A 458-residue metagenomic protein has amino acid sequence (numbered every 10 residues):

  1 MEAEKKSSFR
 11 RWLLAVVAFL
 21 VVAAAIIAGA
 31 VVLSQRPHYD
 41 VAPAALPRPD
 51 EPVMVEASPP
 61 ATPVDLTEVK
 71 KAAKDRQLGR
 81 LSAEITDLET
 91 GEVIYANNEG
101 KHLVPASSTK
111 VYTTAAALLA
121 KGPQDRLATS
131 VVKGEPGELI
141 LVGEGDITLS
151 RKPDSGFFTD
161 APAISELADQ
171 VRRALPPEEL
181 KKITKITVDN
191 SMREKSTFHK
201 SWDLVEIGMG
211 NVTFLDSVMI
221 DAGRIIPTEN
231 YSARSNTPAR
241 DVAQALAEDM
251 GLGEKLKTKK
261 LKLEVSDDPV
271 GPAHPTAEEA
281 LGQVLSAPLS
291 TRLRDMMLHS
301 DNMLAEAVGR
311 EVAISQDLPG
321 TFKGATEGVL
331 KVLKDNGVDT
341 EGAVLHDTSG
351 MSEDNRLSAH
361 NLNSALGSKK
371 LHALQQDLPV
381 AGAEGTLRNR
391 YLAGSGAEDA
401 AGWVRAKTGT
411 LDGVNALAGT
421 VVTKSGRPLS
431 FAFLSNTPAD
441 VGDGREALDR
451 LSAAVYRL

Functional and structural regions predicted by a protein language model:
E2-A42: Hydrophobic single-pass membrane-targeting/anchoring helices
R36-E68, K259-T276, N389-A397: N-terminal low-complexity, Pro/Thr-rich disordered segments that flank secretion/membrane-targeting signals
Y39-V104, P123, A168-K181: Beta-lactamase-like hydrolase cores
R80, E138-S165, D169-M219, G223 (+2 more regions): Mid-domain, small-residue-enriched loop/turn segments at the edges of structured enzyme/sensor domains
G91, P105-P123, V218, A245-L246 (+2 more regions): Active-site SXXK
I94-A96, A313-L458: Small-residue-rich helix-loop
A120-P136, K257-V265, L374-Q375: Short, well-structured active-site flanking segments
F214, I220-A373: A small/polar active-site loop signature that marks catalytic segments
